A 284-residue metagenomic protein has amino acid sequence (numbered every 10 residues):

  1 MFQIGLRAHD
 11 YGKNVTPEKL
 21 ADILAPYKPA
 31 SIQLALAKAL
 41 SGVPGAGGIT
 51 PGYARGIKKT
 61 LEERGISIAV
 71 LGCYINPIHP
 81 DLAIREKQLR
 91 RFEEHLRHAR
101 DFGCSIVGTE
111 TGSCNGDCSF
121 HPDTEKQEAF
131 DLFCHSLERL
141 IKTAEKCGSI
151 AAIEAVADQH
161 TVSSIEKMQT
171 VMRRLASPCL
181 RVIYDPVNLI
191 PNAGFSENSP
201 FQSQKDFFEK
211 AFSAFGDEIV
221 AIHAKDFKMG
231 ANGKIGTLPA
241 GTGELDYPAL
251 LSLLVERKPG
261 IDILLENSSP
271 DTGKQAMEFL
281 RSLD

Functional and structural regions predicted by a protein language model:
M1-V15: Boundary/entry segment of secreted carbohydrate-active catalytic domains
F2-L6, I32, K38, L71 (+2 more regions): Acidic/histidine-rich catalytic cores of soluble enzymes
P17-K38, F102-G103: Catalytic domains of carbohydrate-active enzymes, especially glycoside hydrolases
E18, D22, R55-G56, T60-E63 (+1 more regions): Active-site acidic/histidine proton-transfer and metal-coordination neighborhood in alpha/beta enzyme cores
L24, I32, L61, L71 (+6 more regions): Conserved, mostly hydrophobic/aromatic
P29, I66, A99, C104 (+2 more regions): A structural motif
Q33-K58, T111-C118: Glycine-rich, proline-tolerant flexible connector loops at the mouths of alpha/beta enzymes
G273-D284: C-terminal helical cap(s) of enzyme catalytic domains, especially alpha/beta-barrels
